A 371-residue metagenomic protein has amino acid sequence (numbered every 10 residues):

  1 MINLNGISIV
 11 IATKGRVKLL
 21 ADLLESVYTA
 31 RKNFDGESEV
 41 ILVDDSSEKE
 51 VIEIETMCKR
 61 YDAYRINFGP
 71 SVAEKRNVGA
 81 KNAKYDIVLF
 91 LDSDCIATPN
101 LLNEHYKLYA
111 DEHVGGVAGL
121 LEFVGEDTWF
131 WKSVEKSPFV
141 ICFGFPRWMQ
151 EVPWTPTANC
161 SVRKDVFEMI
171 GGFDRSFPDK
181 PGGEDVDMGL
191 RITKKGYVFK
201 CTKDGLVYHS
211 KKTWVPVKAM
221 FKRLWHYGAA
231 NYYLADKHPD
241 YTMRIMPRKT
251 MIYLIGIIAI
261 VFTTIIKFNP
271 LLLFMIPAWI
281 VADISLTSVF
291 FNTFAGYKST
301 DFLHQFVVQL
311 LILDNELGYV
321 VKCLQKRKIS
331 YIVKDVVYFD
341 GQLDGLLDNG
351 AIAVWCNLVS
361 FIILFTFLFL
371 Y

Functional and structural regions predicted by a protein language model:
M1-T29: N-proximal low-complexity "stem/linker" segments adjacent to membrane-targeting elements
L24-I66: Acidic donor-binding segment of Leloir-type glycosyltransferases
N67-A83, A158: Glycine-rich, basic loop-to-helix element that forms the pyrophosphate-binding segment of sugar-nucleotide handling
V88: Short aromatic/hydrophobic "clamp" motif used to bind/position activated sugar donors
N100-W131: Conserved donor NDP-sugar-binding/catalytic core segment of glycosyltransferases
G119-L121, V134-P153: Short, flexible, basic/aromatic active-site loop/helix in glycosyltransferases
D174, D179, V186-T242: Catalytic donor/gating beta->alpha subdomain of glycosyltransferases that bind UDP-sugars
L254-K326, V359-Y371: Membrane-embedded multi-pass helical conduit in multi-pass membrane proteins, especially envelope-biosynthetic
